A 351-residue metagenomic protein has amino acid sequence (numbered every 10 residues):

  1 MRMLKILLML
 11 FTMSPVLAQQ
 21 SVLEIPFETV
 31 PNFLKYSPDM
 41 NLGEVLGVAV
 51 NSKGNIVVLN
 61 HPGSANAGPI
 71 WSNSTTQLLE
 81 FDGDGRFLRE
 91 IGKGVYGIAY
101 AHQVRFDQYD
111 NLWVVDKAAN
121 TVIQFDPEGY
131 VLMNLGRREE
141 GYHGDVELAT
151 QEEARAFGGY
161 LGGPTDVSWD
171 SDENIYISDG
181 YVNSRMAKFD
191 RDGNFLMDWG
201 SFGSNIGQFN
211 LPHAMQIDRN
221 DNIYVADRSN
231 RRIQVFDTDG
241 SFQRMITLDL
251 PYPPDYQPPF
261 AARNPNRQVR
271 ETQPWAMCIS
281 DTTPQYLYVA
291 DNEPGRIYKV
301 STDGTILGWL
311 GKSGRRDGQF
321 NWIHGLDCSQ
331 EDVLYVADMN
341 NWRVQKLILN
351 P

Functional and structural regions predicted by a protein language model:
R2-M9: Sec-dependent signal peptide recognition, specifically the positively charged N-region followed immediately by
I6, V16-L17: Cleavable N-terminal signal peptides
Q19-P351: Eukaryotic scaffold repeat domains enriched in small/polar residues
